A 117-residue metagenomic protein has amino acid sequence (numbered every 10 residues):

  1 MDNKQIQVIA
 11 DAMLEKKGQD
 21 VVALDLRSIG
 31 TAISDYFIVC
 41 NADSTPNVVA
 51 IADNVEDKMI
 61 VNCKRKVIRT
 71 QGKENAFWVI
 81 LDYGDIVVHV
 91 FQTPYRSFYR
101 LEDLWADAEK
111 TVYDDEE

Functional and structural regions predicted by a protein language model:
M1-I33, A42-V79, T93-P94, L104-E117: Polybasic/polar functional segments that serve as interface/processing modules
L81-Y83: Active-site beta-strand termini and strand-to-loop segments that position acidic
S97-R100: Switch/connector loops and helix/strand junctions flanking conserved nucleotide-binding motifs in nucleotide-processing
